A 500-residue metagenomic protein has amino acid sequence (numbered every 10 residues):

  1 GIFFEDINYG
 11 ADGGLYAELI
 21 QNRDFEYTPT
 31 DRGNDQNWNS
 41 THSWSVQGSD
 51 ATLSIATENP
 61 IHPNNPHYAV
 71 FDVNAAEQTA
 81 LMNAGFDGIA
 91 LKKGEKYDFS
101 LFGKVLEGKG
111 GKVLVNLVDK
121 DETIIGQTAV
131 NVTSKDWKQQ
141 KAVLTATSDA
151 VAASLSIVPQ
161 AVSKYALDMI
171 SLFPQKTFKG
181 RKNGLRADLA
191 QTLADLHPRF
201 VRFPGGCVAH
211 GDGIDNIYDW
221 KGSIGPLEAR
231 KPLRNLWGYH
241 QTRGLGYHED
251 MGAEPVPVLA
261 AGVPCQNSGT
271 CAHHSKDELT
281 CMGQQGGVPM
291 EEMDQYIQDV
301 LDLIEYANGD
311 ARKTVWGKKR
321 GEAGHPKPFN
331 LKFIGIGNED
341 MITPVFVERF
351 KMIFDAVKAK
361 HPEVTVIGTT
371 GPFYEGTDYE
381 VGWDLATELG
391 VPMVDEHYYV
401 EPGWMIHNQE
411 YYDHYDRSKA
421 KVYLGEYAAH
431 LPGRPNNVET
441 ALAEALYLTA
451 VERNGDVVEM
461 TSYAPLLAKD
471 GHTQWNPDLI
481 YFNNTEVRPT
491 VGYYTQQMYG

Functional and structural regions predicted by a protein language model:
G1, D195, F200-R202, E254-V256 (+5 more regions): Structural preference for beta-strand elements that scaffold enzyme active sites
G1-T242, H273-G283, M290-E291, H361 (+1 more regions): Extracellular and organelle-lumenal recognition/adhesion modules and their flexible linkers in secreted
I2, F25, L101, H197 (+6 more regions): Conserved, mostly hydrophobic/aromatic
N8-Y9, G206-H210, A261-C265, N338-I342 (+5 more regions): Solvent-exposed loop/turn segments at secondary-structure junctions within structured extracellular/periplasmic domains
D87, S171-N183, A229-G244, A261 (+6 more regions): The substrate-binding groove and active-site-proximal loops of carbohydrate-active enzymes, especially glycoside
G108, T133, P264-C265, A311-V315 (+3 more regions): Acidic-and-aromatic substrate-binding clefts and catalytic sites of carbohydrate-active enzymes
L144-S156, V162, Q175-R199, F203 (+6 more regions): An active-site-proximal structural segment forming one wall of the substrate-binding cleft that immediately precedes
Y247, K351-T365, W383-G500: Catalytic-core region of carbohydrate-active enzymes that cleave or remodel glycosidic bonds
